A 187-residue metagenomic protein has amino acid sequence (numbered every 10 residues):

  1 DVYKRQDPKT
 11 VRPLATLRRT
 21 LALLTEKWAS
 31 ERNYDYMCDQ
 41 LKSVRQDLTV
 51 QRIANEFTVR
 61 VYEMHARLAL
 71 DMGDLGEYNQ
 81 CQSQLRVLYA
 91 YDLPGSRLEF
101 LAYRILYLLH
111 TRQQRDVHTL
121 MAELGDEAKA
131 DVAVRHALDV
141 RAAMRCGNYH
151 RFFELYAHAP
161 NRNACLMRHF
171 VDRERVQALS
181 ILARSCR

Functional and structural regions predicted by a protein language model:
V2-Y3: Short, small-residue-biased leader/transition segments that mark boundaries at the very start of proteins
L17-R18, F57-V59, S96-E99, Y103: Start-of-helix signal in alpha-solenoid helical-repeat scaffolds, especially tetratricopeptide repeats
K27-S30, R67-L68, L106-Y107: Tandem amphipathic alpha-helical repeat scaffolds
E31-S43, D74-S83: Helix-turn-helix repeat elements of alpha-solenoid scaffolds
D47-N55, A90-L93: Flexible helix-coil transition and linker loops at the boundaries of alpha-helical arrays
Y62-M64, D71: Extended alpha-helical solenoid scaffold regions that build the rod-like backbones of large eukaryotic assemblies
D74, Y78-R187: Alpha-helical scaffold segments of alpha-solenoid architecture
